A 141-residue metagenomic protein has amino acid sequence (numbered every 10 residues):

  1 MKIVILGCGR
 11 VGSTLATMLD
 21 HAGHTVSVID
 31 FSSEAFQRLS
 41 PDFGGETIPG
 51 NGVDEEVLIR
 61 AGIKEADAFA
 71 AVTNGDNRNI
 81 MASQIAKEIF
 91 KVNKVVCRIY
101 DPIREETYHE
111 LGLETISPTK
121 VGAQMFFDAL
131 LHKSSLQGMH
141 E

Functional and structural regions predicted by a protein language model:
M1-E141: Cytosolic regulatory regions of ion transport systems
